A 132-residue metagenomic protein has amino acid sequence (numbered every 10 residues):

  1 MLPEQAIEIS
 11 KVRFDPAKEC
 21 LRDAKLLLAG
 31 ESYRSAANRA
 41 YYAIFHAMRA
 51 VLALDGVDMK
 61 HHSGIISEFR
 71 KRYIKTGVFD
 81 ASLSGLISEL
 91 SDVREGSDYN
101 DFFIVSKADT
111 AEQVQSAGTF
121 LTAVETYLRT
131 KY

Functional and structural regions predicted by a protein language model:
M1-Y132: Terminal alpha-helical segments
